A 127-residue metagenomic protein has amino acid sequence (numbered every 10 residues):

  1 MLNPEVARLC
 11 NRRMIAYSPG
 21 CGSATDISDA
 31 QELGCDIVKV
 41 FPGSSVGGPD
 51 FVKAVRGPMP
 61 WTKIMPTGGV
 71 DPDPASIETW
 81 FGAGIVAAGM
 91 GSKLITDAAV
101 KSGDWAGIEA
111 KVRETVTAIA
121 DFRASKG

Functional and structural regions predicted by a protein language model:
M1-L2, I15-S28, D36-V46: Catalytic beta/alpha-barrel core
M1-V6, K39-G48, G84-W105: Glycine-rich phosphate-binding active-site loops on the catalytic face of alpha/beta enzymes
E5, L9-S18, P58-T67: Short beta-strand/loop segments at the ligand-binding rim of alpha/beta enzyme cores
C10-R12, A98-G127: C-terminal helical cap(s) of enzyme catalytic domains, especially alpha/beta-barrels
Y17-G20, V38-V40, K63-G68, A88-M90: Hydrophobic faces of well-ordered beta-strands that scaffold small-molecule active sites in alpha/beta enzyme cores
T25-L33, V70-A88: Catalytic cores of alpha/beta
